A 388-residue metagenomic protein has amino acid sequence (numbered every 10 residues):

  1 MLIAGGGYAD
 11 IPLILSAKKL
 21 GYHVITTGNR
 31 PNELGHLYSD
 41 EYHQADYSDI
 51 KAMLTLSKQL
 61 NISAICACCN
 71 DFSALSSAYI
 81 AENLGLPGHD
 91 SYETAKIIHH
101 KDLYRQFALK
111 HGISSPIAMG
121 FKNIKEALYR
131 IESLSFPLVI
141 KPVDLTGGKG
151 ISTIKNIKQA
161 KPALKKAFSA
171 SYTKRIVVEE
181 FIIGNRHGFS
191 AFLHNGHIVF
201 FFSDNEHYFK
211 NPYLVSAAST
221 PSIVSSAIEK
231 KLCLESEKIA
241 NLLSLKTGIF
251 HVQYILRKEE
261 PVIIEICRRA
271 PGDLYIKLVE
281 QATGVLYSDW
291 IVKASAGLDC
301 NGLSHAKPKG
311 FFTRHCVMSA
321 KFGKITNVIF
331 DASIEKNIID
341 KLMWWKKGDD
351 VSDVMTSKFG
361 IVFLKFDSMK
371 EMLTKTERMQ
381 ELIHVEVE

Functional and structural regions predicted by a protein language model:
M1-E93, K125, D299-N301, S319 (+2 more regions): ATP-binding N-terminal substructure of ATP-dependent carboxylate-amine bond-forming enzymes
A95-V177, I183, H194-H197, S222-L234 (+2 more regions): Active-site nucleotide/adenylate-binding loops and adjacent lid/helix of ATP-dependent enzymes
S152, E180, V224, E280 (+1 more regions): Short, well-ordered beta-strand elements within core beta-sheets of diverse protein domains
K155-N156, A191, V317-K321, V362-S368: Short beta-strand-to-loop capping motifs
K158, E180-L245, I249, L256 (+3 more regions): ATP-dependent carboxylate/phosphate-activation module, predominantly the ATP-grasp catalytic core and closely related
F250, P261, W290, I334-K347: A structural supersecondary motif
A296-N337: A glycine-rich beta-turn/hairpin centered on an aromatic-Pro dipeptide
